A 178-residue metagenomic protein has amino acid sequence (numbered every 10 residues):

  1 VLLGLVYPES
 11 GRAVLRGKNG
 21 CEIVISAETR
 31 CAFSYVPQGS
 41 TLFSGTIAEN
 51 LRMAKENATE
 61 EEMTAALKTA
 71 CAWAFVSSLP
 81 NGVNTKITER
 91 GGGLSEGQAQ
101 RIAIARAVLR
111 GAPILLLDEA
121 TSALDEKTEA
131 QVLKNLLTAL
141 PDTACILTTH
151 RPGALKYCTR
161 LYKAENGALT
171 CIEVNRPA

Functional and structural regions predicted by a protein language model:
L3: Helix-to-loop junction immediately C-terminal to a conserved catalytic motif
V6, I102, A107-R110: Hydrophobic/aromatic position at a conserved helix-loop-beta junction within ABC-family ATPase nucleotide-binding
R12-C31: ABC ATPase NBD Q-loop/coupling interface
R12-V14, A48-E89, L133-K134, D142: ABC ATPase nucleotide-binding domain helical subdomain, centered on the C-loop/LSGGQ "ABC signature"
W73-I102, G167, V174-N175: ABC-fold ATPase nucleotide-binding domain signature/coupling loops
L109-P113, D142: A short, proline-enriched helix->beta-strand linker immediately N-terminal to the Walker B motif in ABC-type P-loop
L115-D118: Catalytic Walker B motif of ABC-type/P-loop ATPase nucleotide-binding domains
L137-L147, L155: Conserved catalytic loops of ABC-family nucleotide-binding domains
